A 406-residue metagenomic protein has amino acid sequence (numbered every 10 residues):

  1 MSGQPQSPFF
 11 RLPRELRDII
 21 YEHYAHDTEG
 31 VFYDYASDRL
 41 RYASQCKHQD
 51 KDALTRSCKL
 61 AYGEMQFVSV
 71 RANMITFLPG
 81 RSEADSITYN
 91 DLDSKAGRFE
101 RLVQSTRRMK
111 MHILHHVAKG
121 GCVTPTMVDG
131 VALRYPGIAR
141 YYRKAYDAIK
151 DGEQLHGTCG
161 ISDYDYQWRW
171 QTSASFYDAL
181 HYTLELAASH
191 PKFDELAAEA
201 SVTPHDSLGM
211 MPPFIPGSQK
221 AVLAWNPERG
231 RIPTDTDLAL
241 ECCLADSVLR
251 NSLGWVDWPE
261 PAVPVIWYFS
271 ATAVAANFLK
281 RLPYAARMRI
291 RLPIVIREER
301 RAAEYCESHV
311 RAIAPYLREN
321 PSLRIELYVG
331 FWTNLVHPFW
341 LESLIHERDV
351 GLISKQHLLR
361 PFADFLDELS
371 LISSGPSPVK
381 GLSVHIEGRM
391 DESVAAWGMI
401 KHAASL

Functional and structural regions predicted by a protein language model:
M1-L292, R297-P321, L341-V350, S393-L406: Short, surface-exposed structural microsegments at secondary-structure boundaries
G80-S82, E299-R300, Y328-L335, I386-E392: Short beta-alpha junction loops
L335-L406: Leucine-rich solenoid repeat modules
